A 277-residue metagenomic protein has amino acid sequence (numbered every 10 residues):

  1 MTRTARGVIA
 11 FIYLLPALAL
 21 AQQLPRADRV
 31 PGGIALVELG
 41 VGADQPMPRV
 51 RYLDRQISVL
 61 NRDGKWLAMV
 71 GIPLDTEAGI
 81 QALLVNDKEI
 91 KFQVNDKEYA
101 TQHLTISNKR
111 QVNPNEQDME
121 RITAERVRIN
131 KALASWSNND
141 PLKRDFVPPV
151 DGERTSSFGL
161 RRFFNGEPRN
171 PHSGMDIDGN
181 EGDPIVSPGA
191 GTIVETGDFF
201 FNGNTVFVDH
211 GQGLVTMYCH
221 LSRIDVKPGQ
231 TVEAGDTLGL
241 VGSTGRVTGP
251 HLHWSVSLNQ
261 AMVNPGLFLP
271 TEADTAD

Functional and structural regions predicted by a protein language model:
M1-F11: Bacterial N-terminal signal peptides that target proteins for export
V8-I9, A19, G159: Cleavable N-terminal signal peptides
L14-L18: N-terminal signal peptide c-region/cleavage motif recognized by signal peptidases
A21-E98: Cationic-aromatic interfacial patches
V85, P184-V194, R223-V241: Short, well-structured beta-strand-loop connectors
K91-N202: Surface-exposed, glycine-biased beta-strand/turn segments
P188-S222, P250: Zn2+-dependent peptidoglycan hydrolase active-site motif and core
T205-D209, Q230-D277: Conserved, short, structured surface segments that act as functional micro-motifs
